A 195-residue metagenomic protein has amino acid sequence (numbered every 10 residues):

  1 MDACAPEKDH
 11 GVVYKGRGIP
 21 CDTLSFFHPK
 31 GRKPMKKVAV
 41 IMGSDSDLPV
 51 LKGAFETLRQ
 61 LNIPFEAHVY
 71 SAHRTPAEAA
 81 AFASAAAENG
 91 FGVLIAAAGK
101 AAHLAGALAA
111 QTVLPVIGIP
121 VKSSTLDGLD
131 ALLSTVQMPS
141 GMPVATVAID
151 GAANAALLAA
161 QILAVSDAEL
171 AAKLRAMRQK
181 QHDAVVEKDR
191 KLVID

Functional and structural regions predicted by a protein language model:
Y14-P34: Short, Lys/Arg-enriched N-terminal segments with co-localized hydrophobic residues within the first ~10-30 amino acids
K36-R74: Glycine-rich phosphate/diphosphate-binding loop of Rossmann-like nucleotide-binding domains
M42, S46-P49, L129-D195: C-terminal binding/interaction regions
D47-L51, P76-A79, A98-A107, L126-L129 (+1 more regions): Short glycine/serine/threonine-rich phosphate/pyrophosphate-binding segments that cradle anionic phosphate groups
P49, F65-A67, A77, K100 (+1 more regions): Acidic, glycine/proline-rich low-complexity segments that act as flexible tails and inter-domain linkers
A67-A87: N-terminal beta-loop-helix "entrance" segment that forms/cooperates in small-molecule cofactor or anionic ligand
F82-P120: Glycine-rich phosphate-binding loop
L104, A109-A145: Long, charge-patterned amphipathic alpha-helical coiled-coil/hairpin "stalk" segments used as oligomerization
